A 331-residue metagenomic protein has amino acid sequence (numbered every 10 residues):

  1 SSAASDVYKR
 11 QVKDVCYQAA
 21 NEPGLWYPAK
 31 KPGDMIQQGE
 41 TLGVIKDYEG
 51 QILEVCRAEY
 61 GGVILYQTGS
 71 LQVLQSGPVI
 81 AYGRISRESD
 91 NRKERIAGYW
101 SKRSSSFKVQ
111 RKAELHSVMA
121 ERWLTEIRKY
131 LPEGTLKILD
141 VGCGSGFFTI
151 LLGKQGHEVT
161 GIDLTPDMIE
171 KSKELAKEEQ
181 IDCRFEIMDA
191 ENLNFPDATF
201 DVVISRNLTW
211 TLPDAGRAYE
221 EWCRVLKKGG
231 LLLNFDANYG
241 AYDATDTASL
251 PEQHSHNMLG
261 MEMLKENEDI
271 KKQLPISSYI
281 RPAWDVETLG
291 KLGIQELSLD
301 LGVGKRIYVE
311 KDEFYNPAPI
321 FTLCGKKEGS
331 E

Functional and structural regions predicted by a protein language model:
S2-Y8: Short, small-residue-biased leader/transition segments that mark boundaries at the very start of proteins
E88-E133, F147-L151: Conserved class I S-adenosyl-L-methionine
L139-V141, S145-N192: Class I SAM-dependent methyltransferase SAM/SAH-binding core
E191-V202: A short acidic, Gly/Pro-enriched loop at the edge of an enzyme's catalytic core that lines a small-molecule cofactor
V202-A215: A short SAM/SAH-binding and catalytic strip from SAM-dependent methyltransferases
G216-K228: A short glycine-rich, Lys/Arg-flanked "PGG" loop and its adjoining helix->strand segment in the class I
L231-E262: Conserved class I S-adenosyl-L-methionine
I276-G293, L299: Short alpha-helix
